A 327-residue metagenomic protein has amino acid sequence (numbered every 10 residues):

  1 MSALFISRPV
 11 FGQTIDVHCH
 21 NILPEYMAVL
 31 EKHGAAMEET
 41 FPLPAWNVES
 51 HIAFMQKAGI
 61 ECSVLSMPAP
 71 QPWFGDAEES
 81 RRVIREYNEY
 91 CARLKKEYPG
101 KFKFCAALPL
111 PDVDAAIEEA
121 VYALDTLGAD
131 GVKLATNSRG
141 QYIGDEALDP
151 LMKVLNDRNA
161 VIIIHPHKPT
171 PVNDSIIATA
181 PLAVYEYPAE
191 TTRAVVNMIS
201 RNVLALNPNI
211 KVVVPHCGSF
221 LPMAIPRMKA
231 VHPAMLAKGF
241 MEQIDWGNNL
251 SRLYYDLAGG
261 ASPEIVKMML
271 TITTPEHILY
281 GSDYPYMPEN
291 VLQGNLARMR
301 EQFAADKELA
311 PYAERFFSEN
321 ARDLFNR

Functional and structural regions predicted by a protein language model:
S2-S7, F11-V17, N21-C62, E89-E97 (+4 more regions): Mid-to-C-terminal alpha-helical segments outside catalytic/metal-binding sites
I15-C19, S63-L65, K103-A106, V132-L134 (+4 more regions): Hydrophobic faces of well-ordered beta-strands that scaffold small-molecule active sites in alpha/beta enzyme cores
I15-L30, I162-P171, G218-P226: Short, solvent-exposed beta-strand-terminating loops
K32-E39, N137, G247-Y254: Short, basic, glycine/proline-bearing loop/turn elements
F41-W46, P72-W73, R82, P109-A116 (+4 more regions): Acidic-and-aromatic substrate-binding clefts and catalytic sites of carbohydrate-active enzymes
E61, M67-N197: Active-site gating/metal-coordination segments in enzymes
V172, A180-I199, K211, P215-R327: H/E-rich (His + Asp/Glu) clusters that bind or coordinate divalent metals
